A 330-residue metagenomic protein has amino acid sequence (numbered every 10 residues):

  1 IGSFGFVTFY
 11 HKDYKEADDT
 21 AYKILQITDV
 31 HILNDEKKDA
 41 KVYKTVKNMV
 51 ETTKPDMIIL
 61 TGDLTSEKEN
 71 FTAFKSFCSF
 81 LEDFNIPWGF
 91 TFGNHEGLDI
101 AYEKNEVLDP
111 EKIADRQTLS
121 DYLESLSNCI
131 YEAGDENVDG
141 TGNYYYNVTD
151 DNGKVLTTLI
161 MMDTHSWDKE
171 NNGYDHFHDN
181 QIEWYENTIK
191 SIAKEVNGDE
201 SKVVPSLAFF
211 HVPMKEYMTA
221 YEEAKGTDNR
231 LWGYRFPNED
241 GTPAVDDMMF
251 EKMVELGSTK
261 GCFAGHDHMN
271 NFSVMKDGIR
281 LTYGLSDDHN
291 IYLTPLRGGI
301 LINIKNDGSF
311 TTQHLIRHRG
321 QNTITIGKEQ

Functional and structural regions predicted by a protein language model:
G2-S76: N-terminal active-site segment of His-dependent metallophosphoesterases
T8, K12-D13, K75-V196, E200-S201 (+1 more regions): Extended active-site neighborhood of metal-dependent phosphoesterases/phosphodiesterases
A21-N34, L156-H165, F209, R280-S286: Active-site-proximal beta-strand elements of phosphoester/diester hydrolases
L25-Y43, T65-T72, L98-E111, K169-H176 (+2 more regions): Acidic/histidine-rich helix-loop elements that form or flank divalent-metal/phosphate-binding sites at the catalytic
Q26-T28, I58-D63, W88-N94, A208-F210 (+3 more regions): Active-site neighborhood of phospho(di)ester-bond hydrolases with catalytic His/Asp-centered motifs
L33-E36, S66-E69, F90-Y102, W167-E170 (+3 more regions): Active-site environment of divalent metal-dependent phosphoester hydrolases
T53-D56, T158-M161, N172-D267: His/acidic metal-ligating clusters that form di-metal
Y145-G153, M249-L256, N270-Q330: Binuclear metal-dependent phosphoesterase catalytic core
